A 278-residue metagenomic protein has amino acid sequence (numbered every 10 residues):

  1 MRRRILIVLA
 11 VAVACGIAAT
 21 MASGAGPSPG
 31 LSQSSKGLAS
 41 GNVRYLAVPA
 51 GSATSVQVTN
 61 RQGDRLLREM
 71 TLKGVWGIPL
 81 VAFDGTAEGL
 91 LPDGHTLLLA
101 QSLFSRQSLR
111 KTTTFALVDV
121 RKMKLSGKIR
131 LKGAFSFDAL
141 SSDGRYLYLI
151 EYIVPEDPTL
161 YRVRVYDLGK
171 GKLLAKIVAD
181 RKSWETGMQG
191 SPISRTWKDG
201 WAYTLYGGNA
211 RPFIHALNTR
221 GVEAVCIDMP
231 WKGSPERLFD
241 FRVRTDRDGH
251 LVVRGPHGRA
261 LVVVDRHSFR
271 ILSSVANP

Functional and structural regions predicted by a protein language model:
V8-A19: Bacterial N-terminal signal peptides
G26-G30, R65-L80, K124-R130, K172-E185 (+2 more regions): A short beta-strand motif characteristic of beta-propeller blades
S28-L38, V75-L90, G133-D143, K182-R195 (+2 more regions): Repeated scaffold domains used in trafficking and secretory/extracellular systems, primarily beta-propellers
G41-V43, D93-H95, D143-R145, D199-G200 (+1 more regions): Short coil/turn segments that connect the beta-strands within blades of beta-propeller domains
L46, L99-A100, L149-I150, T204 (+1 more regions): Residue position within the beta-strands of beta-propeller blades
A50-A53, L103-S108, Y152-D157, G208-R211 (+1 more regions): Short glycine/acidic-enriched loop and turn motifs that connect beta-strands
S55-Q57, T114-A116, R162-R164, F213-H215 (+1 more regions): A short loop-to-beta-strand structural motif that recurs across blades of beta-propeller domains
R61-D64, D119-M123, D167-G171, N218-V222 (+1 more regions): Short loop/turn segments that connect beta-strands within beta-propeller blades
